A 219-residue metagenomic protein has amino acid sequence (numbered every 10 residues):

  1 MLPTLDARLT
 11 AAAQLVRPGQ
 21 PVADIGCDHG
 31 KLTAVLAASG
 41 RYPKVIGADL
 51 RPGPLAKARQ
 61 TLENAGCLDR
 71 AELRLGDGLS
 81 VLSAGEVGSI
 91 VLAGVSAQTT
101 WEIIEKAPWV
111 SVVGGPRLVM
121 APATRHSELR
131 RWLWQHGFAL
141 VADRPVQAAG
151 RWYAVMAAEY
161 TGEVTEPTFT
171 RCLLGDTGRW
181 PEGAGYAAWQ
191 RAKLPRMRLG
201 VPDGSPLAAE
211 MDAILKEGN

Functional and structural regions predicted by a protein language model:
M1-Q20, A34: S-adenosyl-L-methionine
L2-A7, S80-V81, E86, Q98-N219: Class I S-adenosyl-L-methionine
G19-D28: Conserved class I S-adenosyl-L-methionine
H29-R41: Conserved SAM-binding loop of SAM-dependent methyltransferases across substrates and taxa, primarily the Class I
K44-D49: Conserved SAM-binding motif I beta-strand of class I
R51-G53: Conserved SAM/SAH-binding beta-strand->alpha-helix loop
A56-A84: S-adenosyl-L-methionine
E86-G94: Short SAM/SAH-binding signature in class I
